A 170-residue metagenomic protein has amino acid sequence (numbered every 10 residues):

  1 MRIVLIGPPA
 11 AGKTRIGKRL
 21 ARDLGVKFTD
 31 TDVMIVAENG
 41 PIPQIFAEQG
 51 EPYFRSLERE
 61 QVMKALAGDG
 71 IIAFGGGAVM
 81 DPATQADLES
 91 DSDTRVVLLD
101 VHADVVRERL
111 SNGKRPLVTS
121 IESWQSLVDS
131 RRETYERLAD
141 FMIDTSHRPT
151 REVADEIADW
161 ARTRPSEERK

Functional and structural regions predicted by a protein language model:
R2: Walker A (P-loop) ATP-phosphate-binding motif of ABC ATPase nucleotide-binding domains
L5: Hydrophobic anchor at the beta1->P-loop junction of P-loop NTPases
P8: P-loop (Walker A) phosphate-binding loop of NTP-binding proteins
T14: Walker A/P-loop
R19, D23, R95, E133-K170: NTP-dependent small-molecule kinase module
K27-E89, P116: ATP-dependent small-molecule kinase phosphotransfer cores that center on conserved nucleotide phosphate-binding segments
G76-V79, H102-D104, R148: Short glycine-rich anion-binding loops that position phosphate/pyrophosphate groups of nucleotides and phosphorylated
D91-E133: A glycine- and Lys/Arg-enriched "phosphate-lid" helix/loop adjacent to the NTP-binding pocket of small-molecule kinases
